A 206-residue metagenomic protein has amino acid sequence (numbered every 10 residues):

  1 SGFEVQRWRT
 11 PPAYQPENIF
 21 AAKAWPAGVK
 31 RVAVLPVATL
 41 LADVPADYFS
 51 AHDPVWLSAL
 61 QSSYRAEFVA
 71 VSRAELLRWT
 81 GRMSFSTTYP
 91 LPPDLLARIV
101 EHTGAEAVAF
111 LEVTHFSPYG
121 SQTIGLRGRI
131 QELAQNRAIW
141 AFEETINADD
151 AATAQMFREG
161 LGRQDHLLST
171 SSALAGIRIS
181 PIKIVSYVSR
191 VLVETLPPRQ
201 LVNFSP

Functional and structural regions predicted by a protein language model:
S1-G28, H102, S121-T123, E132-P206: C-terminal/domain-edge helix-coil "capping" segments
S1-R7, A33-P45, L126-E132: Charged, low-complexity, helix/coiled-coil-prone segments
A13-F20, P90-L96, F110-V113: N-terminal post-signal-peptidase region of extra-cytosolic proteins
V29-V37, L41-V108, Y187-V202: N-terminal segment of the mature soluble domain
R31-P36, V108-E112, G125-R129, A141: Soluble periplasmic/extracytoplasmic beta-strand elements of cell-envelope proteins
T39-A42, E75-W79, T114-Y119, T145-A148: Solvent-exposed loop/turn segments at secondary-structure junctions within structured extracellular/periplasmic domains
F85-S86, I124-L126: Short low-complexity, flexible loop/linker segments enriched in glycine and/or proline with clustered acidic
P90-P93, R129-A134: Short, structured secondary-structure boundary patches
